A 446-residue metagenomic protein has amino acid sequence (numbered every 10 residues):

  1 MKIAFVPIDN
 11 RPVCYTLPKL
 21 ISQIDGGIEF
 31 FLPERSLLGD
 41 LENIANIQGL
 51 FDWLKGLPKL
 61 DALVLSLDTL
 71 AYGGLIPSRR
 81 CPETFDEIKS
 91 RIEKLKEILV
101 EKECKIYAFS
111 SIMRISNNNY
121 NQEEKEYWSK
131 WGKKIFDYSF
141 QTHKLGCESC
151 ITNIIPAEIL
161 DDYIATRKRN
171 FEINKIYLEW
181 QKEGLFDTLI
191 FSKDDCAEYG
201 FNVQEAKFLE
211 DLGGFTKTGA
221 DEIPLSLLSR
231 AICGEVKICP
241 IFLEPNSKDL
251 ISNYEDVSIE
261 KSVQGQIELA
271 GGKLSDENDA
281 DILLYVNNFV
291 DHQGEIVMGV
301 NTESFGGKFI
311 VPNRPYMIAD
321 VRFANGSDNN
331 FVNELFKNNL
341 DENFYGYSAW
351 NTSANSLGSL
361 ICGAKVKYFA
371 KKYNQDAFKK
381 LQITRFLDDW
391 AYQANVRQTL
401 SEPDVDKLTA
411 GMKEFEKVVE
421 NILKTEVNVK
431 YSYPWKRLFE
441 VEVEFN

Functional and structural regions predicted by a protein language model:
M1-N446: An N-terminal assembly and electron-transfer interface module characteristic of large anaerobic redox and radical
